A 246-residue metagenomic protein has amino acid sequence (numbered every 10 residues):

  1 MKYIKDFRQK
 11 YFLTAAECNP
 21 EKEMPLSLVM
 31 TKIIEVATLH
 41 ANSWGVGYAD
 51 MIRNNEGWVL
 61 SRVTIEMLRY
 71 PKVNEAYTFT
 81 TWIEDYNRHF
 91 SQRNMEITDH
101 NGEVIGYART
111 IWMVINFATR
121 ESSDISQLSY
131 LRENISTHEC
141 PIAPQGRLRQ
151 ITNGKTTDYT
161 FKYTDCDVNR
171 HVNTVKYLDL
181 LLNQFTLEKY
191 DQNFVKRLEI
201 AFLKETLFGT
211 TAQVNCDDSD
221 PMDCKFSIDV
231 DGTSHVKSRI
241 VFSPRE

Functional and structural regions predicted by a protein language model:
M1-L60, I105-R109, N116-F194: Hot-dog-fold acyl-thioester-processing enzymes
Y3-Q9, T64-L148, T206-F208, D218-E246: HotDog/MaoC-like acyl-thioester-processing domains
N55-Y70, N193-E205: Small beta-barrel nucleic-acid-binding modules, principally OB-folds
T157-F242: Acidic/His-leaning functional-site neighborhoods
